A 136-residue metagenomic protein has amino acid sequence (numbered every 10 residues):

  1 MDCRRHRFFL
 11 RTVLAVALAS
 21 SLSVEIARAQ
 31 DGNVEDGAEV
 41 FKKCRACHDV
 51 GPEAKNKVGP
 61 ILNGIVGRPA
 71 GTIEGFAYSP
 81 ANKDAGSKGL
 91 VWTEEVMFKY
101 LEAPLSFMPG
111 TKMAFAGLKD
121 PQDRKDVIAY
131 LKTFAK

Functional and structural regions predicted by a protein language model:
M1-F9: N-terminal secretory signal peptides that target proteins for export/translocation
R11-S21: Bacterial N-terminal signal peptides
S21-F41, G51-P52: Electrostatic cytochrome c docking/interface patches
E25, V58, P109-T111: Residue-level signal for beta-strand positions within conserved beta-sheet cores that form or flank
V34-A38, P52-V91, F115-G117: Gly/Gly-Pro-rich "capping" loops immediately C-terminal to redox-active cysteine motifs in periplasmic/lumenal
K43-A46: Short, cysteine/histidine-rich loop/knuckle motifs that typically chelate Zn2+
H48-G51, A135: Protein kinase-like catalytic domain
V91-K136: C-terminal capping alpha-helices of c-type cytochrome domains
